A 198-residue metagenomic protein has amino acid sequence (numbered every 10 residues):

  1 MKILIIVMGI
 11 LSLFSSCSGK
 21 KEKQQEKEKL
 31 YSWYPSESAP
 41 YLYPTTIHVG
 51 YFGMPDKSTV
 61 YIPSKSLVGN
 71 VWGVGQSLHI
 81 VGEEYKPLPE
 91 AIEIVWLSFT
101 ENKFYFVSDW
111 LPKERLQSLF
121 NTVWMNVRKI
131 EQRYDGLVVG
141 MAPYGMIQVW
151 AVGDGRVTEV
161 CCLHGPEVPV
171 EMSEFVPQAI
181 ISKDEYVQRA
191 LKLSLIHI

Functional and structural regions predicted by a protein language model:
K2-V7: Sec-dependent signal peptide recognition, specifically the positively charged N-region followed immediately by
L13-S16: C-terminal motif of bacterial Sec signal peptides marking the signal peptidase cleavage site
S18-K20: Bacterial signal peptide processing site
V49-S98: Tryptophan-paired
L97-Y105: Short acidic/polar inter-strand loop motif in beta-rich domains
Y105-F120, W124-M125: Short beta-strand elements
L119-P177, I181: Compositionally biased low-complexity segments at domain edges in trafficked proteins and select soluble regulators
I196-I198: Conserved small/polar residues in nucleotide/adenosyl-binding loops
